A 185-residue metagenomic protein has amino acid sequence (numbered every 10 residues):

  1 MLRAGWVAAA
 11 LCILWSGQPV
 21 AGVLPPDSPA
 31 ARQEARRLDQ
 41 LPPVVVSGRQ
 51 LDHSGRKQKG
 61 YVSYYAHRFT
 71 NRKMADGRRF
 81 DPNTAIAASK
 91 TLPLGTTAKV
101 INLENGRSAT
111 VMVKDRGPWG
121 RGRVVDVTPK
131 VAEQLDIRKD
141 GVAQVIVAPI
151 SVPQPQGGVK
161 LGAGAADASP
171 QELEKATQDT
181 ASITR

Functional and structural regions predicted by a protein language model:
L2-R185: Secreted/periplasmic proteins
